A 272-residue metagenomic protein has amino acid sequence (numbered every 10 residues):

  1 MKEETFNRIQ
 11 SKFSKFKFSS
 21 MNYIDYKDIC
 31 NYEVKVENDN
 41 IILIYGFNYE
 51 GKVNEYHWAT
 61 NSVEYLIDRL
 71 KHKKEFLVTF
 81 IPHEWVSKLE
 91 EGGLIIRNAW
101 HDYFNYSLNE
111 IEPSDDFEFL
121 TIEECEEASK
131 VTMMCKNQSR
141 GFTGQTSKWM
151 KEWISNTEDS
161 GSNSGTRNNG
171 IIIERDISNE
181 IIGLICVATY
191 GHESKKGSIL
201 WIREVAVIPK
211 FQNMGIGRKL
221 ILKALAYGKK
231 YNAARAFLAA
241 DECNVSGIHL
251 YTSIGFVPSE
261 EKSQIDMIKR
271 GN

Functional and structural regions predicted by a protein language model:
M1-N22, P113-E152: Short amphipathic alpha-helix that is part of the acyltransferase structural core
F18-L70, I185-S198, R203: Conserved donor-binding loop and adjoining core beta-sheet/short helix segment in diverse acyl/aminoacyl transferases
F47-N48, F142-K196, V205: A conserved beta-strand-loop-helix scaffold within acyl/acetyltransferase catalytic domains
H57-D116: Acyl-donor-binding surface of acyltransferase catalytic domains
A59-K71, E204-V207, N213-A226, K230 (+1 more regions): Conserved acetyl-CoA-binding loop-helix of GNAT-fold acetyltransferases
D68, P82-N98, R218, E242-E260 (+1 more regions): Conserved active-site alpha-helix within GNAT-family acetyltransferase domains
V78-T79, I202, A236-A240: Conserved hydrophobic beta-strand within the GNAT/NAT acetyltransferase core sheet that lines the active-site cleft
N98-S114, A234, A239-V245, E260-N272: C-terminal "cap" of GNAT-fold acetyltransferases
